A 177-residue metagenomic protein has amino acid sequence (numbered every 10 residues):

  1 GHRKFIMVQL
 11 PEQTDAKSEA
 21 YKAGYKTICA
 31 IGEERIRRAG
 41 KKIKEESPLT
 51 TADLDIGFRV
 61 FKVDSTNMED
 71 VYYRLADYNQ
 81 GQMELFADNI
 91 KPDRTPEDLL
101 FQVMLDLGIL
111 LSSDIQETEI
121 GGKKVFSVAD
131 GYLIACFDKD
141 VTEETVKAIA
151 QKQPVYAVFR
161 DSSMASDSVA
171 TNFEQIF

Functional and structural regions predicted by a protein language model:
H2-F177: Accessory, often C-terminal, charged low-complexity segments
